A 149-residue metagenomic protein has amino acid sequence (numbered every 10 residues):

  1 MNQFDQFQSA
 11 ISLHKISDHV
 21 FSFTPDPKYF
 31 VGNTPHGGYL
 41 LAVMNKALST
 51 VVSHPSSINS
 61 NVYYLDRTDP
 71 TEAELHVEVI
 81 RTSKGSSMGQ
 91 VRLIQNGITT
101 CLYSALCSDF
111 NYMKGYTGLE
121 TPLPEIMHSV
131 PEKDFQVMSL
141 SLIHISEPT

Functional and structural regions predicted by a protein language model:
M1-L142, S146: Terminal targeting signals and extreme-terminal segments of soluble enzymes
